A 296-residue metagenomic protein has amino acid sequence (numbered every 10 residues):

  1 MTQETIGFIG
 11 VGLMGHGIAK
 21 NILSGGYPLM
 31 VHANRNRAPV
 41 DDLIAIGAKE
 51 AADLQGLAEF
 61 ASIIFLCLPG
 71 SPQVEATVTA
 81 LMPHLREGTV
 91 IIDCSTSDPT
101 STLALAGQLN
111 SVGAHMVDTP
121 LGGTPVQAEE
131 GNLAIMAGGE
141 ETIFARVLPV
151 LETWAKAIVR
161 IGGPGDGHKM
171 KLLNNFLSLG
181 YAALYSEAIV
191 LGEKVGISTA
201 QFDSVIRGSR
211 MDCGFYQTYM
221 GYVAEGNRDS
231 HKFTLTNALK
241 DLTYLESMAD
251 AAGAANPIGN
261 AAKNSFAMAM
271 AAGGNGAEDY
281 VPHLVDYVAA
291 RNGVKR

Functional and structural regions predicted by a protein language model:
M1-L66, T89: NAD(P)+-binding Rossmann beta1-loop-alpha1 motif at the extreme N-terminus of oxidoreductases
I6, T96-N175: Rossmann-fold dinucleotide-binding core
I18-I22, L105, V150, L191: Hydrophobic residues within alpha-helices that form the first helical element adjacent to the glycine-rich loop
L29, E50, M116-V117, I158 (+2 more regions): Hydrophobic beta-strand scaffold residues
L54-H115: Rossmann-fold NAD(P) dinucleotide-binding segment
D166-V288: Helical "substrate-binding/catalytic lid" subdomain of Rossmann-like NAD(P)-dependent dehydrogenases/reductases
